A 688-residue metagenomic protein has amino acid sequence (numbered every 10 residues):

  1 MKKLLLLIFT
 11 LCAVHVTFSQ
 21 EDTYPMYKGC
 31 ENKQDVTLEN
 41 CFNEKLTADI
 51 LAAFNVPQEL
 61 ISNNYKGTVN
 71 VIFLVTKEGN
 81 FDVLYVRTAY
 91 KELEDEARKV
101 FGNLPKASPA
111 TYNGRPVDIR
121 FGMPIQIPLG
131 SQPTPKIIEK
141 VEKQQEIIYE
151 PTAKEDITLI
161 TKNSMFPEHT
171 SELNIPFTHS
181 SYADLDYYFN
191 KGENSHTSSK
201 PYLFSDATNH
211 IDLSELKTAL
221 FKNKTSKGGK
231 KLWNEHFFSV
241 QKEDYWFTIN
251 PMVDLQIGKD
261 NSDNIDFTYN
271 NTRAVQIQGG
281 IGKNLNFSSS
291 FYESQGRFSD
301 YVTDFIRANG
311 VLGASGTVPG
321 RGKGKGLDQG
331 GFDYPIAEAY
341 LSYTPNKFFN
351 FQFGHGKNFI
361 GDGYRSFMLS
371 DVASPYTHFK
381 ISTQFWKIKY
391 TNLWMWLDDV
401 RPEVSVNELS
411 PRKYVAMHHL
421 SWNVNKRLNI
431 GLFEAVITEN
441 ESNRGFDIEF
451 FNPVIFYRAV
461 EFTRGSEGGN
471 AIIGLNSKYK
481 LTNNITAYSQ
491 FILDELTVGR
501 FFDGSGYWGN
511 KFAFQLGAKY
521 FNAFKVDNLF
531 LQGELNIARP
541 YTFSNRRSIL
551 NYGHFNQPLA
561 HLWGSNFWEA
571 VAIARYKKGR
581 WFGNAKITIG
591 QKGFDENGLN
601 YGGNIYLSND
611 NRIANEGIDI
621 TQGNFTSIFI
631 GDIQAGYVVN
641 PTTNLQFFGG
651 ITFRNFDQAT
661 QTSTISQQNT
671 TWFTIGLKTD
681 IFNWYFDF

Functional and structural regions predicted by a protein language model:
L5-L6, T17-I148: Charge-biased low-complexity segments
E21-V36, A153-S171: Short N-terminal segments immediately surrounding and downstream of signal-peptide cleavage
Y65-G67, V117-I119, Y269, D333 (+7 more regions): Residue-level preference for beta-strand/loop junctions
F73, Y85-T88, M123, L129 (+5 more regions): A mature extracytoplasmic/lumenal domain signature
P105-K106, P251-K259, I651-R654: Generic short beta-strand segments
E155-N429, V436, N440, D503-F512 (+5 more regions): Outer-membrane beta-barrel channel domains
Y334, L428-F688: Exposed, low-structure sequence patches enriched in small/polar residues
